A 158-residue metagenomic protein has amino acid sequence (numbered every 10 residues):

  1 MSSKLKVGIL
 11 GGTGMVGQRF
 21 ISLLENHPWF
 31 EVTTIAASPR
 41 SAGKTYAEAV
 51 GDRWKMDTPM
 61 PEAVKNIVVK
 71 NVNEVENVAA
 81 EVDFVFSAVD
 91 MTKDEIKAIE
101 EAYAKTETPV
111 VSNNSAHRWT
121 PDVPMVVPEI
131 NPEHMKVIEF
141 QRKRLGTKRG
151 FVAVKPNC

Functional and structural regions predicted by a protein language model:
S2-C158: N-terminal Rossmann-like NAD(P) cofactor-binding subdomain of oxidoreductases, focused on the glycine-rich
